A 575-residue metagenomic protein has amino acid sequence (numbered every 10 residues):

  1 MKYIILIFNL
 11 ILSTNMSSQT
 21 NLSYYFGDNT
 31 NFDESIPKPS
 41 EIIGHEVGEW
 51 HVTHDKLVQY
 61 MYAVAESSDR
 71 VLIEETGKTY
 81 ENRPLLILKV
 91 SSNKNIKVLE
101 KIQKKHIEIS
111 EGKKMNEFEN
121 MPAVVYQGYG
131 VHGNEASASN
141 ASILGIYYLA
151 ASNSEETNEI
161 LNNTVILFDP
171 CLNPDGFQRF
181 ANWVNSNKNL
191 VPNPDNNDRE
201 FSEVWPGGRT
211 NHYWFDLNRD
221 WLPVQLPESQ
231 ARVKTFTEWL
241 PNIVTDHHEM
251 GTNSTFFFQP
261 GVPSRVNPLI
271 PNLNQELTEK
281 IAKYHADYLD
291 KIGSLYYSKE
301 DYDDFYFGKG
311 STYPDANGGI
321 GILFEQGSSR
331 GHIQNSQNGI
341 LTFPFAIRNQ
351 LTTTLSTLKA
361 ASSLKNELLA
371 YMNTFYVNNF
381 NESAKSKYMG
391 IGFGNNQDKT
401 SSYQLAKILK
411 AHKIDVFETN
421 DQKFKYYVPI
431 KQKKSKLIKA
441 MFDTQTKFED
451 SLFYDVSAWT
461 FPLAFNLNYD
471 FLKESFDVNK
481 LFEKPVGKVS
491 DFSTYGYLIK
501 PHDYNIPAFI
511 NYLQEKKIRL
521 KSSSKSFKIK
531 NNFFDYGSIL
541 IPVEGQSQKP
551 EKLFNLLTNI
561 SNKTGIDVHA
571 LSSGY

Functional and structural regions predicted by a protein language model:
M1-L22: Bacterial Sec-dependent N-terminal signal peptides
Q19-A136, I143-T164, Y213, R219 (+8 more regions): Intrinsic-disorder/low-complexity accessory segments
Q127-Y129, D169-C171, V244-H247: Active-site neighborhood of phospho(di)ester-bond hydrolases with catalytic His/Asp-centered motifs
I146, N163-S186, V191: Carboxylate/His-rich catalytic cores and anion/metal-binding grooves
L172-P174, E249-G251, S328: Active-site-proximal loop/turn and secondary-structure-junction residues that shape catalytic pockets, frequently
N182-F201, L222, L226-S229, P241 (+1 more regions): Active-site cavity-forming subdomains of large catalytic enzyme subunits
N196-F215: Aromatic- and acidic-residue-enriched carbohydrate-binding clefts of CAZyme catalytic domains
F236-M250: Proline-aspartate-enriched helix->loop->beta-strand connector
